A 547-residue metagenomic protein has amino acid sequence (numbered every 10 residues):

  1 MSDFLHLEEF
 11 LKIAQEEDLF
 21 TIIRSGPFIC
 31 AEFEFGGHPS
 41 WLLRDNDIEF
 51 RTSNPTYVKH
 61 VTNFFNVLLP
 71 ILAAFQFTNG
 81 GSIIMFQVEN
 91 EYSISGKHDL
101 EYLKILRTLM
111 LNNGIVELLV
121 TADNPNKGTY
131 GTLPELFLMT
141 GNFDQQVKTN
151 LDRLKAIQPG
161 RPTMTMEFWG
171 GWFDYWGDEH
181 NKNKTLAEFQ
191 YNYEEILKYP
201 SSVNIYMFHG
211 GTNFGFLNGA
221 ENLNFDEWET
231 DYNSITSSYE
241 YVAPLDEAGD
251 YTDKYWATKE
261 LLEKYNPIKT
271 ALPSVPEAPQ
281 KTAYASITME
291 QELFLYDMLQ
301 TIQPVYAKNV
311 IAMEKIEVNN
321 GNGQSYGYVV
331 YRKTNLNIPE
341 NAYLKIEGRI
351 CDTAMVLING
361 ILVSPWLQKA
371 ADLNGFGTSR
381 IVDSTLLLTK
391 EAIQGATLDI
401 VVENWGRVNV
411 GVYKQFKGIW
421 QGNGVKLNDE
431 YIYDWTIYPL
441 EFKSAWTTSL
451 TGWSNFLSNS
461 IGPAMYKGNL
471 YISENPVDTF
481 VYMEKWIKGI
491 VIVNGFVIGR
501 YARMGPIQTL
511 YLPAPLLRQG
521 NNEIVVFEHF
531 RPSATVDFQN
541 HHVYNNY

Functional and structural regions predicted by a protein language model:
M1-D3, A31-T56, F225-V242, E247: Aromatic- and acidic-residue-enriched carbohydrate-binding clefts of CAZyme catalytic domains
M1-E34, R107-N112, V116, F225: Aromatic-lined substrate-binding rim segments of carbohydrate-active enzymes
M1-I13, E101, E340-G348, G377-S384 (+3 more regions): Aromatic- and glycine-enriched glycan-recognition loops and surfaces that form the carbohydrate-binding subsites
D3-I23, N46-I83: An active-site-proximal structural segment forming one wall of the substrate-binding cleft that immediately precedes
T21-S25, I84-V88, L119-T121, M139-G141 (+3 more regions): Hydrophobic faces of well-ordered beta-strands that scaffold small-molecule active sites in alpha/beta enzyme cores
V58-I71, N79-Q87, S93-I94, D99-L100 (+9 more regions): Carbohydrate-binding surfaces of carbohydrate-active enzymes
D99-I196: Noncatalytic carbohydrate-binding groove/subsite architecture in carbohydrate-active enzymes
N341-G360, L398-I400, L470-N494, Y501-A502 (+1 more regions): Aromatic-lined ligand-binding clefts that engage carbohydrates, nucleic acids, or primary amines
